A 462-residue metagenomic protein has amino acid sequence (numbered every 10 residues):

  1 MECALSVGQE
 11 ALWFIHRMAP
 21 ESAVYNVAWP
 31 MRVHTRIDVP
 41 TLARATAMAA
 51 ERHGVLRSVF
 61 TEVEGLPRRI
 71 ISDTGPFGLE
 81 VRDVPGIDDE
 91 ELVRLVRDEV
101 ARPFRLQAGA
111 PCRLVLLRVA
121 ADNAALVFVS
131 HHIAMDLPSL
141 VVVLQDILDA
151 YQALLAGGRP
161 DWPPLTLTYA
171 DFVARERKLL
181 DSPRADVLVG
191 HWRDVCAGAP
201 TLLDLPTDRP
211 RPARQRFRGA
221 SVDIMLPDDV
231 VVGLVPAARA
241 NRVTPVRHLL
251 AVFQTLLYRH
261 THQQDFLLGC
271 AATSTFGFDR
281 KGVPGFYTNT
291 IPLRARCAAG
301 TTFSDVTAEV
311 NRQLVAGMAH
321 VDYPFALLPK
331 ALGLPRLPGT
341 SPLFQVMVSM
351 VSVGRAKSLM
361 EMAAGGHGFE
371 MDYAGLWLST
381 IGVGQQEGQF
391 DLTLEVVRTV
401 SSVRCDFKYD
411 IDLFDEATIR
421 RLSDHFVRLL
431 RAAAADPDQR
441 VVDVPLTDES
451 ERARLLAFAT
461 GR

Functional and structural regions predicted by a protein language model:
E10-M18, A28-R36, T46-M48, E62 (+11 more regions): Adenylate-forming
I71-G78: Structured interaction and signal-relay segments at domain junctions
V143: Glycine-rich loop/hinge motif
